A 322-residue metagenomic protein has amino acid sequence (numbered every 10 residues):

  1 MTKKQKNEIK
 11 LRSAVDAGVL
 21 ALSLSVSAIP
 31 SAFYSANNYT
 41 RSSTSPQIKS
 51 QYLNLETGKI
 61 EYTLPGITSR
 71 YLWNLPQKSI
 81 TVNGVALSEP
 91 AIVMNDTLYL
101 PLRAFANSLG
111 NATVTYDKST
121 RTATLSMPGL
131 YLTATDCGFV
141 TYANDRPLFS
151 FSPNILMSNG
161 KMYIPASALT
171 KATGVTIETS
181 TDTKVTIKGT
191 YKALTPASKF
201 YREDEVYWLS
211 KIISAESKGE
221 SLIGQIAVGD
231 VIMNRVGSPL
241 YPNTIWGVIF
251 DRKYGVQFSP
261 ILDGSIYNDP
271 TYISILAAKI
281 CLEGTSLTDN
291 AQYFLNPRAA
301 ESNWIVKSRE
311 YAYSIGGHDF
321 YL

Functional and structural regions predicted by a protein language model:
M1-K4: N-terminal targeting leaders characterized by basic, low-complexity, disordered sequences that direct proteins
K6-D16, A28-S210: Primary recognition of N-terminal secretory signal peptides and signal-anchoring hydrophobic helices
L20-A28: Hydrophobic core
S27, P46-K59, A215, G219-I232: Solvent-exposed, charged interface segments at domain starts and junctions
A193-L322: Bacterial extracytoplasmic/cell-wall-associated proteins, especially those involved in peptidoglycan
